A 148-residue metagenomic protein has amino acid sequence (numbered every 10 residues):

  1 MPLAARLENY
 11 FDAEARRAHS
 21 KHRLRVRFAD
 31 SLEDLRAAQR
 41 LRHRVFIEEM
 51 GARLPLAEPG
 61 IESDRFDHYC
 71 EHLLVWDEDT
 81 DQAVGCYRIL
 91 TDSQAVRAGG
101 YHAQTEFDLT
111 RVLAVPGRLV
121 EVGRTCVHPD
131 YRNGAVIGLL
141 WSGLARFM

Functional and structural regions predicted by a protein language model:
M1-E8, L41-I61, V120-W141: Amphipathic repeat-derived elements
M1-K21: Short acidic N-proximal helix/loop "leader" segments that mark the beginning of a domain or an inter-domain linker
A5-F11, R53-A57, C70-H72, G100-L109 (+1 more regions): Short amphipathic alpha-helical surface micro-motifs
L7, L32-L35, A52, H72 (+4 more regions): A generic structural micro-environment signature that highlights single residues at secondary-structure boundaries
E14-V84, R88-T91: Short amphipathic alpha-helix that is part of the acyltransferase structural core
D92-M148: Acyl-donor binding region in acyl/amide transferases
